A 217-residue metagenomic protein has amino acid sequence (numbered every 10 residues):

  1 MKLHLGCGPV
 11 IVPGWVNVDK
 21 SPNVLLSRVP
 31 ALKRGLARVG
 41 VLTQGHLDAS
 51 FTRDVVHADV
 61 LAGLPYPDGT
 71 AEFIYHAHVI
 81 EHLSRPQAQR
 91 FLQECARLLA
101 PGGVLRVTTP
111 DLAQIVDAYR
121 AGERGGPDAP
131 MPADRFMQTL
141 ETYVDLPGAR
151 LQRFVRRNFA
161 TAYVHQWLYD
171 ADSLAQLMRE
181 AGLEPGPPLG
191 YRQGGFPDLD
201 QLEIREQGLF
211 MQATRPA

Functional and structural regions predicted by a protein language model:
M1, L36-G40, R150, R192-G195: Short amphipathic alpha-helical surface micro-motifs
L3-D117, D172, M211-P216: Conserved SAM-binding loop
L47, Q87-E94, A100, V104-P216: S-adenosyl-L-methionine-dependent methyltransferase catalytic module, highlighting the catalytic core
